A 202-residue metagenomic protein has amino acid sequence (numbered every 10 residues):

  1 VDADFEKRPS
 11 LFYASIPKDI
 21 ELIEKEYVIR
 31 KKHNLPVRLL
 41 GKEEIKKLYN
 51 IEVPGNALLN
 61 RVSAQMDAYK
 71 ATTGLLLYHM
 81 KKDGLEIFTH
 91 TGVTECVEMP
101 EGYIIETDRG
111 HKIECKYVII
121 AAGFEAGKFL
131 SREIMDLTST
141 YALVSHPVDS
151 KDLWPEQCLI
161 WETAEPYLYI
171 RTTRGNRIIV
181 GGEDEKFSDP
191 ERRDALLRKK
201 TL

Functional and structural regions predicted by a protein language model:
D2-G74: Flavin (FAD/FMN) cofactor-binding and adjacent substrate-gating region of FAD-dependent oxidoreductase domains
D2-K7, V93-V97, G102, K112-I113 (+1 more regions): Active-site substrate-recognition segment that forms the wall of the catalytic cavity or substrate channel
E21, V28-I29, V53-K116, A121: Helical element adjacent to the flavin cofactor pocket in flavoenzyme catalytic cores
K31, V37, E44, E52 (+5 more regions): Residue-level detector of functional hotspots within protein domains
